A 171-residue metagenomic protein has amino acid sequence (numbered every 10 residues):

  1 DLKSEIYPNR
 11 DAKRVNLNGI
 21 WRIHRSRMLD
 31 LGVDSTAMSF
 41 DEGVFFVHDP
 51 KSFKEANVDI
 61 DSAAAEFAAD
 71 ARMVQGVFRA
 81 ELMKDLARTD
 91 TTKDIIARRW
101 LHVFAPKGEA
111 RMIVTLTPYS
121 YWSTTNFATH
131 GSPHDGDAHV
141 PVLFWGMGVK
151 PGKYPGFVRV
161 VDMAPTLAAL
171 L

Functional and structural regions predicted by a protein language model:
D1, I113-V114, V142-F144, M163-A168: Beta-strand elements within well-structured catalytic alpha/beta cores of enzymes that handle phosphate/sulfate esters
D1-S120: Secreted, luminal/periplasmic, and some membrane-associated catalytic domains that remodel anionic oxygen-ester
W21-R25, F104, F144-G146, P155-F157 (+1 more regions): Bulky hydrophobic/aromatic packing residues
D30, A169-L170: Residues at alpha-helix termini
P50-D59, R98-W100, N126-H130, V149-F157 (+1 more regions): Active-site rim elements
V58-D61, A65, H134-G136, F157-V161: Conserved structured core elements
G108-E109, T115-V149, R159: C-terminal, low-complexity/hydrophilic appendages and adjacent surface loops of extracellular/periplasmic anionic
